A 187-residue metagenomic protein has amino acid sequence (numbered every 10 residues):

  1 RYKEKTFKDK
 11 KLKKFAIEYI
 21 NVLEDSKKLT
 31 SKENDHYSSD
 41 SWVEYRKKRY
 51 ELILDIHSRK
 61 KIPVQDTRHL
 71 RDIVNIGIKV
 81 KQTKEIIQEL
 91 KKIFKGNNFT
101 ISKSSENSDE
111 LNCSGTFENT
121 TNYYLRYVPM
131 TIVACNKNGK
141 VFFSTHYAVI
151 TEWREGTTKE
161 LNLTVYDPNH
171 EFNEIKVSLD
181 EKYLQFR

Functional and structural regions predicted by a protein language model:
Y2-I53: Long, amphipathic, charge-rich alpha-helical segments that form helical bundles/coiled-coils
K32-N98: C-terminal amphipathic alpha-helix
I76-I87, K91, N97-E106, F143-H146 (+1 more regions): Terminal connector regions
D109-C113: Structural beta-strand segments of beta-rich domains
F117-N122: Asparagine-centered strand-capping/turn motif at beta-strand->loop junctions
Y124-Y127, V141-F142: Short acidic/proline- and small/hydrophobic-mixed sequence motifs that coincide with surface turns and coil-to-beta
A134-F143: Short aromatic-acidic-glycine turn motif
V149-T158: Short proline/glycine- and polar residue-rich coil/turn motifs
